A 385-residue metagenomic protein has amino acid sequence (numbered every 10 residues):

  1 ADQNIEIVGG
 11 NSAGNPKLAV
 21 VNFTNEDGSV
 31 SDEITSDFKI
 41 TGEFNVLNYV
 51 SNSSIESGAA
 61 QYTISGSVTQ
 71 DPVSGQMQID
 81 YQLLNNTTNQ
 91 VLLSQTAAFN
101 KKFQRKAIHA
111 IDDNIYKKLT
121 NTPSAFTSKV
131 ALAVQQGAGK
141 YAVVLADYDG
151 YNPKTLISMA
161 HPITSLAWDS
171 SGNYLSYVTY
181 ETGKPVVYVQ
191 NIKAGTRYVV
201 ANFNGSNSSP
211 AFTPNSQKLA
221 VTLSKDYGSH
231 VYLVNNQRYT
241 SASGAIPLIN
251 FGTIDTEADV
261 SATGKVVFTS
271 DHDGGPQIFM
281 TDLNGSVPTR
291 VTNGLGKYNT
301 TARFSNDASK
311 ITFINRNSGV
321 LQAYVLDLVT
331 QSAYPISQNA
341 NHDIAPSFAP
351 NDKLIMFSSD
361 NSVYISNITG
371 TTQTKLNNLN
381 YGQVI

Functional and structural regions predicted by a protein language model:
A1-N15, T88-S94, A98-T155: C-terminal/domain-edge helix-coil "capping" segments
N4-I64: Short beta-strand->alpha-helix linker/helix-N-cap micro-motif that forms a surface specificity/interaction loop
T35, S53-N114: Amphipathic beta-strand/beta-sheet edge segments enriched in Tyr/Trp
S74-Q78, A138-V144, G183-Y188, Y227-L233 (+3 more regions): Structural motif
S124-F126, S170-S171, P214-N215, S261-T263 (+2 more regions): Residue-level detector of Asp-centered blade-edge/turn motifs that repeat once per structural unit in beta-propeller
V130-V134, Y174-V178, K218-T222, K265-T269 (+2 more regions): Residue position within the beta-strands of beta-propeller blades
D147-P162, N191-S206, V234-T256, T281-Y298 (+2 more regions): Multi-bladed beta-propeller domains
